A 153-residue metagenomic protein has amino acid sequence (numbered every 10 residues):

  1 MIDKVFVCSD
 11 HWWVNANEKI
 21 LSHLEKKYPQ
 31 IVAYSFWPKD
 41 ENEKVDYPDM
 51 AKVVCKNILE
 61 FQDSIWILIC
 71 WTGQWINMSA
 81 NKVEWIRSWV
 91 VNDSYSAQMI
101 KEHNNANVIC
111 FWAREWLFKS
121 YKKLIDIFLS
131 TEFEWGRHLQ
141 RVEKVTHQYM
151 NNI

Functional and structural regions predicted by a protein language model:
I2, Q62-S64, N105: Short, high-confidence coil segments that cap the C-terminus of an alpha-helix and link into the following beta-strand
F6-N15, S94-I153: C-terminal binding/interaction regions
C8, A33-W37, W66-C70: Short, conserved beta-strand edge motifs with alternating hydrophobic and charged residues
N15-K26: Short, solvent-exposed amphipathic alpha-helices that sit in or adjacent to ligand/effector-binding or catalytic
K26, N81-K82, E102: Solvent-exposed polar/charged
Q30-K44: A short beta-strand-loop structural module common to alpha/beta enzyme folds
M50-V90: Helix-adjacent hinge/juxtasegments
